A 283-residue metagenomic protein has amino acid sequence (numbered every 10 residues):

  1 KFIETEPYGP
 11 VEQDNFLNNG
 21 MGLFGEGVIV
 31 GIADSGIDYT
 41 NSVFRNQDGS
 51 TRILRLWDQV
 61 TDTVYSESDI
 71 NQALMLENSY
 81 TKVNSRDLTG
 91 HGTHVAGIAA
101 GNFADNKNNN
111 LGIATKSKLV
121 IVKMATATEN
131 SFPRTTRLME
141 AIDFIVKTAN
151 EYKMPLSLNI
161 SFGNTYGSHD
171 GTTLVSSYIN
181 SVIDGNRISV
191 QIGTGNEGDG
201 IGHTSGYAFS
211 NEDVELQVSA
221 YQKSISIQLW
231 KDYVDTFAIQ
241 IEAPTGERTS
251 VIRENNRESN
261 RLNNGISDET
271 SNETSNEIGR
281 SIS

Functional and structural regions predicted by a protein language model:
K1, L76-Y80, G279-S283: Short, intrinsically disordered, charge-balanced linker/junction segments flanking boundaries in proteins
K1-G20, I29: Autoinhibitory N-terminal propeptides
Q13-N18, R52-L56, V60-T61, L76-N78 (+5 more regions): Short, surface-exposed linear patches
N18-T136, K153-S157, G185-R187, K223-I225 (+1 more regions): Subtilisin-like serine protease catalytic core
R86, F209-E215: Short beta-strands within extracellular/lumenal beta-sheet-rich domains
T126-F209, Y221-S259, G265-S283: Substrate-binding/access-modulating region of protease and related hydrolase catalytic domains
